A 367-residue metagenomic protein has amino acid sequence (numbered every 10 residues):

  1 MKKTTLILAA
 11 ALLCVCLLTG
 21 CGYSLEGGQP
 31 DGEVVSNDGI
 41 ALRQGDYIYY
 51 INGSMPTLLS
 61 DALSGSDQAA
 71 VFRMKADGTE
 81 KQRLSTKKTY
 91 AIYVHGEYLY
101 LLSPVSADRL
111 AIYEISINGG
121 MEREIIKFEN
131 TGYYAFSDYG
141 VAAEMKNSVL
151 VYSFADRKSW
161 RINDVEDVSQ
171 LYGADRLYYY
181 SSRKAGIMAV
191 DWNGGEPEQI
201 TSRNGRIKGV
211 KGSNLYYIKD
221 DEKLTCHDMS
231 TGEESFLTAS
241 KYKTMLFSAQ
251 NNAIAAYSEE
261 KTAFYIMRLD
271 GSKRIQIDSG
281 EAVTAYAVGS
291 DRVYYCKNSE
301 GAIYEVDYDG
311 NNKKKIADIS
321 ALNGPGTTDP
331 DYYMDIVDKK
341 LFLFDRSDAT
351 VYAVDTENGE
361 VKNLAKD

Functional and structural regions predicted by a protein language model:
L17-G20: C-terminal motif of bacterial Sec signal peptides marking the signal peptidase cleavage site
L25-G32, T79-S85, M121-I126, K158-N163 (+5 more regions): A short beta-strand motif characteristic of beta-propeller blades
G28-A70, T86-A91: Beta-strand-rich domains and repeat architectures in extracellular enzymes and scaffolds, especially beta-propellers
V34-R43, T86-G96, E129-Y139, V165-D175 (+5 more regions): Repeated scaffold domains used in trafficking and secretory/extracellular systems, primarily beta-propellers
Y49-I51, Y100-S103, A142-E144, Y178-S181 (+4 more regions): Residue position within the beta-strands of beta-propeller blades
P56-F72, A107-E114, N147-V151, K184-A189 (+4 more regions): Structural motif
K75-T79, S116-G120, S153-R157, D191-G195 (+4 more regions): Short loop/turn segments that connect beta-strands within beta-propeller blades
Y333-D367: Blade-level signature of beta-propeller repeat domains, shared across WD40, Kelch, NHL, RCC1 and BNR/Asp-box propellers
